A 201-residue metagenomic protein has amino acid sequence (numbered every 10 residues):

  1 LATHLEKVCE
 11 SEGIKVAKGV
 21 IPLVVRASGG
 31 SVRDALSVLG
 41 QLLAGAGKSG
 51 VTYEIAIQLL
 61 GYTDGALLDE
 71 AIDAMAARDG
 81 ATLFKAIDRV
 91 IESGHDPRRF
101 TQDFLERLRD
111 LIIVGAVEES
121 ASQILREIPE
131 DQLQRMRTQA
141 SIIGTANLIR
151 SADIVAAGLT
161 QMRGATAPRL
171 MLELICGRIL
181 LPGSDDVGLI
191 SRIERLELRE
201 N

Functional and structural regions predicted by a protein language model:
L1-E200: Extended, largely alpha-helical regulatory/partner-binding modules appended to the mid-to-C-terminal parts
